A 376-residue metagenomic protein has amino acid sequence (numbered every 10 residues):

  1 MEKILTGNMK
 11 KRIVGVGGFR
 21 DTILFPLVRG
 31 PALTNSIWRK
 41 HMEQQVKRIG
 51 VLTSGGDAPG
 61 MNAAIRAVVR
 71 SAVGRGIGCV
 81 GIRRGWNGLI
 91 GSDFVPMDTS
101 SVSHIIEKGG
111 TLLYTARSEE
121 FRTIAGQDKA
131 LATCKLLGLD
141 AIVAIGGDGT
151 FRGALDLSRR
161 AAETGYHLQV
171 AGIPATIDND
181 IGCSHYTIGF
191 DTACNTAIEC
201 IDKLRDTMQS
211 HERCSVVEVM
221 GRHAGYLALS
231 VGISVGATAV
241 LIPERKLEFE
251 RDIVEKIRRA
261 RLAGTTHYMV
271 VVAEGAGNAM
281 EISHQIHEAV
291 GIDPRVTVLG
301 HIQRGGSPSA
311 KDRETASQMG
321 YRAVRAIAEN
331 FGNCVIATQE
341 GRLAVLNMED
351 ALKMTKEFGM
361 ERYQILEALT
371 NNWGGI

Functional and structural regions predicted by a protein language model:
D21-H41: Short, Lys/Arg-enriched N-terminal segments with co-localized hydrophobic residues within the first ~10-30 amino acids
E43-I90: N-terminal phosphate-binding or glycine-rich loops at protein starts, especially the Walker A/P-loop of NTPases
S54-D57, I82-G88, R117-S118, G147-D148 (+6 more regions): Short, ordered loop/turn segments at secondary-structure junctions
R66-R75, V95-S101, D156-Q169, T187-T192 (+2 more regions): A glycine- and small-aliphatic-rich helix-loop capping segment at beta-alpha/alpha-beta transitions that lines
L89-D140, T150-F151, I177, I188-D191 (+2 more regions): Glycine-rich oxoanion-binding loops at beta->alpha junctions
T133, A141-G146, R152-T164, F190-T297: Accessory alpha-helical/coil subdomains and C-terminal extensions that flank or cap enzyme catalytic cores
N278-E281, I286-I376: C-terminal non-catalytic interaction/assembly regions of soluble proteins
